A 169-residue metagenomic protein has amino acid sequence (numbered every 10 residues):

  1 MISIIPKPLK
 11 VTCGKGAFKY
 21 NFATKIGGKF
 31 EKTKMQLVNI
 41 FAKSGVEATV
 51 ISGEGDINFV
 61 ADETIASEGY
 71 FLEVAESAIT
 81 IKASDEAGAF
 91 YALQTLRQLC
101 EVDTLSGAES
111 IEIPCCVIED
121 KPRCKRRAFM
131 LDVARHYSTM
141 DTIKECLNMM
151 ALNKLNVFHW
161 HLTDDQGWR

Functional and structural regions predicted by a protein language model:
M1-R127: Acidic, contiguous N-terminal accessory segments
A83, V133, T142, H159-D164: Glycine-rich, histidine-containing beta strand-loop boundary motifs that form or position
E86-G88, H136, D165-G167: Solvent-exposed loop/turn segments at secondary-structure junctions within structured extracellular/periplasmic domains
Y91, T139-D141: Short acidic, gly/pro-rich beta-turn/loop elements at beta-sheet edges and active-site/ligand-binding grooves
L99, K144-C146: Hydrophobic alpha-helical segments
C115-S138, E145, A151-N153: An acidic-aromatic substrate-binding cleft motif
E145, N153-R169: Aromatic-lined carbohydrate-binding/catalytic grooves of carbohydrate-active enzymes
